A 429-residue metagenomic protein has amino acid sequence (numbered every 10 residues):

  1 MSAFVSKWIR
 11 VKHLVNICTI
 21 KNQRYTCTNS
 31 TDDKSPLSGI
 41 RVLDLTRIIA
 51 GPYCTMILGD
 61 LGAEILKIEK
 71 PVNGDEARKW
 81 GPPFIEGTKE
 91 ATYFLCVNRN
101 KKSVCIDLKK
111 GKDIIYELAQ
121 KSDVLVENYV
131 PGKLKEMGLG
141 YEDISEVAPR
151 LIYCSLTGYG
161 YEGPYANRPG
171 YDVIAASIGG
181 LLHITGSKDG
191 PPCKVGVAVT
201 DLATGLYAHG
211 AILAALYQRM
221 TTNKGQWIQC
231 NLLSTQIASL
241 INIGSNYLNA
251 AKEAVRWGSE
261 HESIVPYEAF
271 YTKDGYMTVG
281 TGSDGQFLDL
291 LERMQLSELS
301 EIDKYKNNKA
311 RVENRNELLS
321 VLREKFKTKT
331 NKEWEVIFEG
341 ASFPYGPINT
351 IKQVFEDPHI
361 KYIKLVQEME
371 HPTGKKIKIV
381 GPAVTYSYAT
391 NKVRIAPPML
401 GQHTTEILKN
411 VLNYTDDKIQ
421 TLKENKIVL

Functional and structural regions predicted by a protein language model:
S2-T221, R256, M399, T405-L429: N-terminal helix-loop segment corresponding to the beta1-alpha1 unit of nucleotide/adenylate-binding folds
I65-I68, E339-Q353, Y414-I419: Short, well-structured beta-strand/strand-turn elements
V72, Y159-G160, L232-A238, D274-Y276 (+3 more regions): Glycine-rich beta-alpha junction loops
R78-P82, N246-R256, D303, D357-T373: Short, surface-exposed loop/helix-turn segments at secondary-structure junctions that function as lids/hinges flanking
P192-A203, G225-W227, W257-H261, V265-Y267 (+3 more regions): A short glycine-threonine-serine/GTX helix/turn-capping micro-motif
G205-G225, A238-A251, L291-E298: Oxidoreductase and adenylate-handling cofactor-binding alpha/beta cores
V265-A341, Y345: Aromatic-enriched alpha-helical interface/lid elements that frame and gate functional surfaces
G340-R394: A glycine-rich dinucleotide-binding beta-alpha-beta segment and adjacent secondary-structure elements that constitute
